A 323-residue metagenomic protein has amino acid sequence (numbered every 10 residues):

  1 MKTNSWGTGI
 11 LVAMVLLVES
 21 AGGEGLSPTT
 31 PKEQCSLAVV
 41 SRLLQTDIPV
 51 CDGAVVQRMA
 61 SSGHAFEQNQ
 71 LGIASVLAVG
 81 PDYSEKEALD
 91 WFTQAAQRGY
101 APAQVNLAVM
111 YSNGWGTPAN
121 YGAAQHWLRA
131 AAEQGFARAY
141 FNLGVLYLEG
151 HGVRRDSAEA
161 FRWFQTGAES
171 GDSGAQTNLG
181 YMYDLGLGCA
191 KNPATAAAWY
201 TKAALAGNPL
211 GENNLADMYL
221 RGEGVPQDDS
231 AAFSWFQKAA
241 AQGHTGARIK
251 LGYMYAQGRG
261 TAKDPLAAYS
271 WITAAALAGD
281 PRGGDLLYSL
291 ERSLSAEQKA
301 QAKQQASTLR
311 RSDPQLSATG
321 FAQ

Functional and structural regions predicted by a protein language model:
G9-E19: Bacterial N-terminal signal peptides
A21-V76, S317-Q323: N-terminal leader/linker segments that initiate helical-solenoid repeat arrays
S41, Q70-L77, P81, N106-N113 (+9 more regions): Hydrophobic face of amphipathic alpha-helices that form TPR/SEL1-like repeat modules and related alpha-solenoid
Q45-A54, D82-W91, P118-A130, R154-T166 (+5 more regions): Structural signature of tandem alpha-helical TPR/SEL1-like repeats, specifically the intra-repeat loop/turn
S61-H64, L77-V79, S84, Q97-Y100 (+15 more regions): Short helix-capping/linker turns of helical repeat alpha-solenoids
N69, V105, H126, F141 (+8 more regions): TPR/TPR-like alpha-solenoid signature
A74, A95, M110, A131 (+10 more regions): TPR/TPR-like alpha-solenoid repeats
P281-Q323: Terminal, low-structured helical/coil segments at or just beyond the last alpha-helical repeat
